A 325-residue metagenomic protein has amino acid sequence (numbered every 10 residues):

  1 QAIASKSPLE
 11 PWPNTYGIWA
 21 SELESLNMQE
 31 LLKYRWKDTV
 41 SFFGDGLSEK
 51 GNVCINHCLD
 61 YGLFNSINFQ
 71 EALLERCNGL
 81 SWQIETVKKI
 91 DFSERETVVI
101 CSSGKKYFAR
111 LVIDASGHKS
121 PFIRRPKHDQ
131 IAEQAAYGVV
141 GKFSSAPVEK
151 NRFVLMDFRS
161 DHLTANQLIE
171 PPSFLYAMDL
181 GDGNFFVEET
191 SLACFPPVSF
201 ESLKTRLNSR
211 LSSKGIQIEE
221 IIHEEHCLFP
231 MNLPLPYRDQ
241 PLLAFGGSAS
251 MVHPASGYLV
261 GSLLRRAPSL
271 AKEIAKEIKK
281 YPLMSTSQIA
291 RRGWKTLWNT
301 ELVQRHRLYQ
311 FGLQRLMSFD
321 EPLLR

Functional and structural regions predicted by a protein language model:
A2-G46: N-terminal FAD cofactor-binding segment of flavoenzymes
I3-A4, I113, G246: Active-site flanking residues adjacent to catalytic metal/cofactor-binding acidic residues
W12, I123-R125, P254-A255: Short glycine-/acidic-enriched loop or helix-start segments at secondary-structure transitions that form or flank
N27-N78: Conserved N-terminal/central alpha/beta ligand/cofactor-binding core
R76-Q217, L235: Predominantly flavin-linked oxidoreductase catalytic cores and closely associated redox partners
D161, I169, L175, S191-E273 (+1 more regions): FAD/FMN-dependent oxidoreductases across multiple families
P268-R325: C-terminal helical "tail/cap" subdomain of flavin- and related membrane-associated enzymes
